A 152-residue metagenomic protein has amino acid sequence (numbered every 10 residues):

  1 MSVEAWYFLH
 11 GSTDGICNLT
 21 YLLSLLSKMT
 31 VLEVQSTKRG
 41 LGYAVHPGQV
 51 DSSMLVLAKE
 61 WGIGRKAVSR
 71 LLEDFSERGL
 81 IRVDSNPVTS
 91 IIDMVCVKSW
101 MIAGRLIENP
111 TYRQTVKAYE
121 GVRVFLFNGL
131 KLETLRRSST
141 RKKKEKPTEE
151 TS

Functional and structural regions predicted by a protein language model:
M1-H10, V45, R82, W100-M101 (+2 more regions): An N-terminal low-complexity regulatory-tail signal and nearby short nucleic-acid-interaction modules
M1-L55, S152: Short recognition helix of helix-turn-helix/winged-helix DNA-binding domains
S12, L22-M29, E60, G129-S138: Low-complexity, intrinsically disordered/propeptide-like segments
K28-L32, K98-W100, I107: Short loop/turn segments at secondary-structure transitions that flank enzyme active sites
V31-V95: Winged helix-turn-helix DNA-binding recognition segment
V50-D51, G62-R70, S99-A103, Y112-V124: Short, surface-exposed, charge-dense and proline/glycine-enriched linear segments
A58-E60, T89, W100-E108: Residues in flexible loops and secondary-structure boundaries
A103-S152: Charged low-complexity intrinsically disordered patches
